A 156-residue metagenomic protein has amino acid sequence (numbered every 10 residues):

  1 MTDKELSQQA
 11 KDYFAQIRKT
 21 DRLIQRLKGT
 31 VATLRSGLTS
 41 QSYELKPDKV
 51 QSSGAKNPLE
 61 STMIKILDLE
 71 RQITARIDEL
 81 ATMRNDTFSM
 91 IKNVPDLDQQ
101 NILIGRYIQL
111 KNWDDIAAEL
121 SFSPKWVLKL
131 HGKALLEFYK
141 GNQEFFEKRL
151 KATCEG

Functional and structural regions predicted by a protein language model:
M1-M90, L136, K140-G156: N-terminal interaction/assembly modules
E60, E79, N101, P124-W126: Coiled-coil-like amphipathic alpha-helices with heptad-repeat character
M83-D86, L97-Q99, L130: N-terminal positioning helix adjacent to the helix-turn-helix/winged-helix DNA-binding module
I91, P95-D98, W126: Short coil/turn residues that cap or connect secondary-structure elements
P95-K111: Short amphipathic alpha helix immediately N-terminal
D115-A118: Short alpha-helical "recognition helix" segments of helix-turn-helix
S121-G141: DNA-recognition helix of helix-turn-helix
